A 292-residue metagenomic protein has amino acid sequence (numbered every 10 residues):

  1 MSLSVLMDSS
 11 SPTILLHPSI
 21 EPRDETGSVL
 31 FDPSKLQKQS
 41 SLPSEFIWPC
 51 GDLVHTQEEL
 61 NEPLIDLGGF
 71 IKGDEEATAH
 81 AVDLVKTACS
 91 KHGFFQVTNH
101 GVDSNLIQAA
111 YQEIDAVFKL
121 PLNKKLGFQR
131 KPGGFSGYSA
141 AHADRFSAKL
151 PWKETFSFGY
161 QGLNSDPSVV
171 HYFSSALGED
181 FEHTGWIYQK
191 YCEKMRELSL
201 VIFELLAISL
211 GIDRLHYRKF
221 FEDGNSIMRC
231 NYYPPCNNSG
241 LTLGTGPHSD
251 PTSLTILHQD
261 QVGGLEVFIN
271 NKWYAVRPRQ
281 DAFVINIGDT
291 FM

Functional and structural regions predicted by a protein language model:
M1-M292: Peripheral, non-catalytic segments flanking oxidoreductase cores
